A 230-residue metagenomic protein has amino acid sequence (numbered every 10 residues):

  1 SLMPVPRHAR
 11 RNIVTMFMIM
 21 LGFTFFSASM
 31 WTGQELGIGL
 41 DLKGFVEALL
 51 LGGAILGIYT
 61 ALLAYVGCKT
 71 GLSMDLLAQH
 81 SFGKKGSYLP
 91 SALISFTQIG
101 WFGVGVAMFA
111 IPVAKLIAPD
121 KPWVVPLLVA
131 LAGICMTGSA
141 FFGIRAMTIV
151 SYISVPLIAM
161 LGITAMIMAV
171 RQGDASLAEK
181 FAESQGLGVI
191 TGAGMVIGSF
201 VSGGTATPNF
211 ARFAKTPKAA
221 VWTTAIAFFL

Functional and structural regions predicted by a protein language model:
S1-K43, L187-A193, R212-W222: Membrane-interface "cap" regions at the ends of multi-pass membrane proteins
V5, A9-I13, F142-Y152, S202-L230: Hydrophobic, small-residue-rich membrane helices and short re-entrant helix-turn-helix hairpins that build
A28, A54-Y59, I94-G103, L157-M168 (+2 more regions): Selective recognition of specific alpha-helical transmembrane segments in multi-pass small-molecule
S29-G33, G71, A175, I197-A220: Juxtamembrane interface elements at the cytosolic ends of transmembrane helices in multi-pass membrane proteins
Q34-G39, A64-Y65, L89, M108-P119 (+2 more regions): Membrane-water interface regions at transmembrane-helix termini and the short interhelical loops of multi-pass membrane
E35-A64, G86-Y88, F228-F229: Extracellular loop-to-transmembrane helix junctions
L49-F82, S91-T97: Juxtamembrane transmembrane-helix boundary signature
A140, P156-A182, G192, I197-F200: Hydrophobic alpha-helical segments and their helix-loop junctions in multi-pass secondary transporters
